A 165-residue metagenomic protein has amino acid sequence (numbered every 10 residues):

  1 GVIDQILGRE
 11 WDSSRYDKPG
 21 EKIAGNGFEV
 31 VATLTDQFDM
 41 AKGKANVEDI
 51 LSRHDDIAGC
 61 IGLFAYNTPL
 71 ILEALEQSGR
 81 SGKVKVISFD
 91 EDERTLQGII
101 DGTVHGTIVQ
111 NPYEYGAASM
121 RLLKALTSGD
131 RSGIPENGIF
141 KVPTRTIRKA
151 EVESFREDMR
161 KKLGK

Functional and structural regions predicted by a protein language model:
G1-D4, M40-K44, E91-T95, N111-D130: Hydrophobic alpha-helical segments within soluble ligand-binding/sensing domains
V2, P19, A32-Q97: Hydrophobic alpha-helical
Q5-R9, D49-R53, L63, A74-S78 (+4 more regions): Structured segments of extracytoplasmic/periplasmic soluble domains in secreted or envelope-associated proteins
I6-F38: Short beta-strand elements in bilobed, periplasmic/extracellular small-molecule ligand-binding domains
I6-S13, K22, E114, A118-K165: Hinge/cleft segment of the Venus flytrap/periplasmic-binding protein
G27-V30, K83, V104, P143: A generic structural signal for alpha->beta connector loops
V30-T33, V86, T107, T146: Conserved beta-strand scaffold positions in the cores of enzyme catalytic domains, especially in NTP/NDP-utilizing
D101-Y113: Short beta-strand elements at the ligand-binding edges of bilobed clamshell
